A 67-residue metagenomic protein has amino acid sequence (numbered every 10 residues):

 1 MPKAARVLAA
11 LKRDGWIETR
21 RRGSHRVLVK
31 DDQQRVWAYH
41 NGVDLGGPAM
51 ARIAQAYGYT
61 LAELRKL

Functional and structural regions predicted by a protein language model:
M1-R20, V27-L67: Basic nucleic-acid-binding interfaces
